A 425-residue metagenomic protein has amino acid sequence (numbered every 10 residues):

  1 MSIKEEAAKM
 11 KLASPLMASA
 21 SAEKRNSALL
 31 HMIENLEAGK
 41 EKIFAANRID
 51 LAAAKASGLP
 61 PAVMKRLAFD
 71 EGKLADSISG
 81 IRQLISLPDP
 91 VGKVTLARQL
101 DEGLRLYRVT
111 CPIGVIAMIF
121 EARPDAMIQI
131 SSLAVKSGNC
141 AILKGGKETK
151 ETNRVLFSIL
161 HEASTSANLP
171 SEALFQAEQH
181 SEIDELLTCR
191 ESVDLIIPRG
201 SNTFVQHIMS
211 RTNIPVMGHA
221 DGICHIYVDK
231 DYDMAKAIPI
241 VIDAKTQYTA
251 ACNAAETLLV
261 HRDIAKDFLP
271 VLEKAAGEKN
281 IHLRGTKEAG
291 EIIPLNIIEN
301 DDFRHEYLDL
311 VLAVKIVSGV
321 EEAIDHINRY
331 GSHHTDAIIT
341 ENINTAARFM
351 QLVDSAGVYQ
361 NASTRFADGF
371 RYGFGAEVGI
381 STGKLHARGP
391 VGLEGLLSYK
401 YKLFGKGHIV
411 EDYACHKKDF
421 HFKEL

Functional and structural regions predicted by a protein language model:
M1-R105, L133: N-terminal Rossmann-like NAD(P)+-binding subdomain of aldehyde/semialdehyde dehydrogenases
S21, R25, G138, I196 (+3 more regions): Residue-level signal for inorganic ion chemistry
S27, D325-L425: C-terminal core of ALDH-fold dehydrogenases
E41, H180-R199, T203-H207, Y248-V358 (+1 more regions): Aldehyde/semialdehyde dehydrogenase
D70, D101, R105-L106, L174-V193: A structured beta-alpha segment of the ubiquitous adenosine-cofactor-binding alpha/beta core
S86, P90-E162, I214-V216: Conserved small-residue-rich beta-alpha loop and adjacent elements that most often cradle the phosphate/pyrophosphate
A97-R98, Y107-P112, V135, S166-P170 (+11 more regions): Solvent-exposed alpha-helices and their adjacent loops that cap or buttress functional pockets in soluble metabolic
E121-D125, Q129-C140, V155, I159 (+3 more regions): ALDH superfamily catalytic-core signature
